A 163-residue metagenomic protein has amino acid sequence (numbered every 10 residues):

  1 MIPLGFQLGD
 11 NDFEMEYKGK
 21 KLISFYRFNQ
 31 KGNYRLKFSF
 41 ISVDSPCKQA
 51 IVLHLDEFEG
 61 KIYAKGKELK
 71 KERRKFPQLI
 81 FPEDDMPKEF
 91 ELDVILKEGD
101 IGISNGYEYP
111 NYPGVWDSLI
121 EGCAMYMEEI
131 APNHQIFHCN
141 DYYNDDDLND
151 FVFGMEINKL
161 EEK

Functional and structural regions predicted by a protein language model:
M1-E129: Extracellular distal adhesion/interaction modules in secreted or cell-surface proteins
V115-K163: Acidic, proline/glycine-rich low-complexity IDRs
